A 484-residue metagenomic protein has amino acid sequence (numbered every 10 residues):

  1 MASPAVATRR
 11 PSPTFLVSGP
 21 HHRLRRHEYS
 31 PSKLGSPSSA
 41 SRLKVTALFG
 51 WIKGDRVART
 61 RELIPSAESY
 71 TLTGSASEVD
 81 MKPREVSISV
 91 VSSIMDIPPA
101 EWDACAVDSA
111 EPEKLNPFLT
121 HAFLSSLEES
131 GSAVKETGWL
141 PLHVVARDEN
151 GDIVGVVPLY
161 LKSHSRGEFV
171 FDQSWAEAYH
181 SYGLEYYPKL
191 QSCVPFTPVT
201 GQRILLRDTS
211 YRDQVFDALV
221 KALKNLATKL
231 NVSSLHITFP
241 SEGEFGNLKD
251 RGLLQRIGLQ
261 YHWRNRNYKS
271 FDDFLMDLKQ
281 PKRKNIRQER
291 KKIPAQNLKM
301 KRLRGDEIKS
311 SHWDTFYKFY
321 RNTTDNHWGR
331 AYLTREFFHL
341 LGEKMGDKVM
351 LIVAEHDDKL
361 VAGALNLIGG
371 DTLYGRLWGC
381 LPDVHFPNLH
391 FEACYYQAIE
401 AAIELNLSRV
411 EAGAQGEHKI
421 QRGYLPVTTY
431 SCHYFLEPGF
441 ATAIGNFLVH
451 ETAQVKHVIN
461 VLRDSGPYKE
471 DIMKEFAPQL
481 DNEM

Functional and structural regions predicted by a protein language model:
A2-M484: N-acyltransferase acceptor-side catalytic subdomain
